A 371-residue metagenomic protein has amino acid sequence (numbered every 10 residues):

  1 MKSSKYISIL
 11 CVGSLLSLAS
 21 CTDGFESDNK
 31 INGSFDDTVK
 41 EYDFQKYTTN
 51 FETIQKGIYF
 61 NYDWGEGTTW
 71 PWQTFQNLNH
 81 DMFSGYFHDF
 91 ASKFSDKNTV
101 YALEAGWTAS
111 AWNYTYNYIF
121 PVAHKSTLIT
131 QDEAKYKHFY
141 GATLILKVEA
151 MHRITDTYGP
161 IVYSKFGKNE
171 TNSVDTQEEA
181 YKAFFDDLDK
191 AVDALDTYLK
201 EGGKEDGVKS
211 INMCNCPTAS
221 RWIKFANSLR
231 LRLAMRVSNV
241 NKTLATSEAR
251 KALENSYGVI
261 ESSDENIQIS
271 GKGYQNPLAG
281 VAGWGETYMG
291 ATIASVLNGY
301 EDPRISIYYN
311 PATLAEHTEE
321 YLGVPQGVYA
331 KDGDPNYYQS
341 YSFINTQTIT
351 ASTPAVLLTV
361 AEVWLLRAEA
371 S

Functional and structural regions predicted by a protein language model:
M1, C21-D23, I54, V148 (+1 more regions): Terminal processing/anchoring signals of secreted or surface-associated proteins and related intramolecular
M1-S20: Sec-dependent bacterial lipoprotein signal peptides
K2, D43-T48, V296-G299: A general structural signal for short secondary-structure junctions and capping/turn motifs
K5-Y6, C11, K46, Y140 (+2 more regions): Residues at the start of alpha-helices and the adjacent loop-to-helix junctions
C11, T22, D63-G65, F83 (+4 more regions): Intrinsically disordered, low-complexity segments enriched in small/polar residues
C21-M82: Membrane-proximal, proline-rich intrinsically disordered regions
D89-S371: Structured, solvent-exposed acidic/aromatic patches
